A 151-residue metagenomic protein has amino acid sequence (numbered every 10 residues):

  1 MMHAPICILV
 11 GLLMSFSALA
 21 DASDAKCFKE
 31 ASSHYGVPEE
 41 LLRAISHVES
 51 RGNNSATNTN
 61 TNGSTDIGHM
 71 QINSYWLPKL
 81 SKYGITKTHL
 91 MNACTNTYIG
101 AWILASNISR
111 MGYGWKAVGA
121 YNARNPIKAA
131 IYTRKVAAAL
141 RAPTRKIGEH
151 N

Functional and structural regions predicted by a protein language model:
M2-G11: Sec-dependent signal peptide recognition, specifically the positively charged N-region followed immediately by
S15-S17: N-terminal signal peptide c-region/cleavage motif recognized by signal peptidases
A20-N151: Catalytic glycan-binding domains that act on GlcNAc-containing polysaccharides
